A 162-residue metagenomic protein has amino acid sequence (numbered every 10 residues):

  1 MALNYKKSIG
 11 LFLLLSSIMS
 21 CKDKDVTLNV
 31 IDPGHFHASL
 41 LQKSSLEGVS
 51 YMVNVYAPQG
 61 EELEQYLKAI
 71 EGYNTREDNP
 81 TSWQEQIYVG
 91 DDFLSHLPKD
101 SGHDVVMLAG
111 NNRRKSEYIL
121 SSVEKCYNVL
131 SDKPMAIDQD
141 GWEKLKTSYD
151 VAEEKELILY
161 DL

Functional and structural regions predicted by a protein language model:
M1-I9: Bacterial N-terminal signal peptides that target proteins for export
I9-G10, A136: Intrinsically disordered, low-complexity segments enriched in glycine/proline and serine/threonine
F12-L13, Q139: A periodicity- and composition-biased signal for non-globular, repetitive helical segments
L13-C21: Hydrophobic h-region of N-terminal signal peptides that target proteins for export in Gram-negative bacteria
C21-Y127, D140-D161: N-terminal glycine-/serine-/threonine-rich beta1-alpha1-beta2 phosphate-ribose binding loop of Rossmann-like
C126, D132-P134: Short helix/strand-capping hinge loops at secondary-structure junctions that flank key functional elements
P134, D161-L162: Rossmann-like NAD(P)(H) cofactor-binding subdomain of soluble oxidoreductases
P134-M135, W142: Proline- and acidic/polar-enriched loop/turn elements at helix boundaries
